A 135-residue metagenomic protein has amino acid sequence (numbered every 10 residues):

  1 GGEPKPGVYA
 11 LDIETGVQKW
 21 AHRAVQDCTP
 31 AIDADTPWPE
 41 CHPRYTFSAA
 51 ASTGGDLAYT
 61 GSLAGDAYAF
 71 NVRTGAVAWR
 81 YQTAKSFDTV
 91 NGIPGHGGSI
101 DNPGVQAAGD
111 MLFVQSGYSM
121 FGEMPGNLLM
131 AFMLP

Functional and structural regions predicted by a protein language model:
G1-T46, S52-D101, Q106-P135: Extracytoplasmic/lumenal domain signature
